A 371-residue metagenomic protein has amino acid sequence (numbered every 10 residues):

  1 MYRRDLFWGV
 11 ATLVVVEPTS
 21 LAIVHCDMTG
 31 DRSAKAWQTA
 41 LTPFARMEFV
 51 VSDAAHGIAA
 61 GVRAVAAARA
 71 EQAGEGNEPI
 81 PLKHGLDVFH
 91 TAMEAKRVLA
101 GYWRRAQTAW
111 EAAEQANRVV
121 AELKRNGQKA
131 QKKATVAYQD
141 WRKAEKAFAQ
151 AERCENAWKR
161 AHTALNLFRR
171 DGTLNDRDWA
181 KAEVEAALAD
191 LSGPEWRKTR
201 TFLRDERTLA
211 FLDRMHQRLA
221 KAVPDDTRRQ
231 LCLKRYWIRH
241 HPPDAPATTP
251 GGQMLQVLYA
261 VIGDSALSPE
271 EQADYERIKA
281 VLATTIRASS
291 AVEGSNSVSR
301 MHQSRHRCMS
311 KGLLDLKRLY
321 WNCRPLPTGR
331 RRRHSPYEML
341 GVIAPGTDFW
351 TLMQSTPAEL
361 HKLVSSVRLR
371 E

Functional and structural regions predicted by a protein language model:
M1-Q72, G101-Y102, A116, L123 (+5 more regions): RNase H-like nuclease fold core
V15, L21, V50-D53, H90 (+3 more regions): Mobile genetic element proteins and their domesticated derivatives, centered on retroelements and DNA transposons
F49-D53, K83-V88, A291, L313: A structural signal for short, well-ordered beta-strand segments and their strand-loop junctions that often border
A54-G57, G61-R118: Conserved beta-strand -> loop -> alpha-helix junction used to position metal-binding or nucleic-acid-contacting
G101-V119, V281, A291-M309, R324: Active-site proximal helix-loop segment of RNase H-like, two-metal nucleases, encompassing DDE(D)
Y102-A210, Q217, N296: Globin-like tetrapyrrole-binding proteins
H162-I278: Long, low-complexity, polar/charged, intrinsically disordered or flexibly structured peripheral segments
R229-K234, T249, V257-P269, A273-S289 (+4 more regions): C-terminal domain-tail junction helix/linker
